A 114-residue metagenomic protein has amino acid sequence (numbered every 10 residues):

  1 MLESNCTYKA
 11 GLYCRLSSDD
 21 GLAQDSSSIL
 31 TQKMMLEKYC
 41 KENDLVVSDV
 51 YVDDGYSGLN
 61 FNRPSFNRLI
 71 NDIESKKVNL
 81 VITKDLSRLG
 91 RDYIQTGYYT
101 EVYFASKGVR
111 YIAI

Functional and structural regions predicted by a protein language model:
M1-I114: Short, structured surface patches at the beginning of a domain
